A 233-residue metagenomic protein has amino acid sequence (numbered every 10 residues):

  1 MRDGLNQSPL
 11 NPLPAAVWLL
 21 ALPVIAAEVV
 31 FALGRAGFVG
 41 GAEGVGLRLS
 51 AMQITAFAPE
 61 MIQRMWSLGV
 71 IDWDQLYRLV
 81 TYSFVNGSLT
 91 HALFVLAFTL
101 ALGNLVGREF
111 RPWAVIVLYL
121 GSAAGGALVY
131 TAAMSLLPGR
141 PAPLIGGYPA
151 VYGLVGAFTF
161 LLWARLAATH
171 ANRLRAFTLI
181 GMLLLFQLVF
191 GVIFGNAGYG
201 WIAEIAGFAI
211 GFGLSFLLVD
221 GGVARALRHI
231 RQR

Functional and structural regions predicted by a protein language model:
M1-R233: A detector for small-residue-rich transmembrane helices and their helix-helix packing motifs
